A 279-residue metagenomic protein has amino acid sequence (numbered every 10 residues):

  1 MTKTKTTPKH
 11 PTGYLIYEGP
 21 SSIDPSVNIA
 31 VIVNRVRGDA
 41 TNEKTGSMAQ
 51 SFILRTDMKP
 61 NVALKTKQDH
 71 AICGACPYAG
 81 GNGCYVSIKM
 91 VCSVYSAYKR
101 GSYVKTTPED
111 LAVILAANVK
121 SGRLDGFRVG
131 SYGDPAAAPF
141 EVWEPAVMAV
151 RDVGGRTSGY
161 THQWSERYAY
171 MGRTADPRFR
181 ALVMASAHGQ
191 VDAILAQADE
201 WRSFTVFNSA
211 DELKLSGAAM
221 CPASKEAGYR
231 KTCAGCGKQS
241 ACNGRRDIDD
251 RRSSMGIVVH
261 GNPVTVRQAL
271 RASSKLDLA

Functional and structural regions predicted by a protein language model:
M1-A279: Class I S-adenosyl-L-methionine
